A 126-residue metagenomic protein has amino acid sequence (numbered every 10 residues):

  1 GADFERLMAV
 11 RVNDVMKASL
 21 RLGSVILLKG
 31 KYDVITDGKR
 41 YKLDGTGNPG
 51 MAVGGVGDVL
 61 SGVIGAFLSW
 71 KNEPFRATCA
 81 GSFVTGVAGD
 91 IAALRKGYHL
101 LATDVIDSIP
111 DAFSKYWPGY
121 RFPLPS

Functional and structural regions predicted by a protein language model:
G1-T46, P118-S126: Glycine-rich phosphate/dinucleotide-binding loop and adjoining beta-alpha-beta core of small-molecule
R11-L20, P74-V87, A102-P110: Short, well-structured alpha-helical segments that form the helix of a local strand-helix-strand
L28-G30, D37, G45-T46, G55-G57 (+3 more regions): Active-site proximal loops enriched in glycine and acidic residues that flank catalytic Cys/His/Asp and coordinate
L43-G45, S61, T85-G89: Short acidic (Asp/Glu) and glycine-rich catalytic loops that position anionic groups and cofactors
P49-M51: Glycine-rich phosphate/pyrophosphate-binding beta-alpha loops
V53-V84: Short, small-residue alpha-helix embedded
V87-S126: Charged C-terminal helix
